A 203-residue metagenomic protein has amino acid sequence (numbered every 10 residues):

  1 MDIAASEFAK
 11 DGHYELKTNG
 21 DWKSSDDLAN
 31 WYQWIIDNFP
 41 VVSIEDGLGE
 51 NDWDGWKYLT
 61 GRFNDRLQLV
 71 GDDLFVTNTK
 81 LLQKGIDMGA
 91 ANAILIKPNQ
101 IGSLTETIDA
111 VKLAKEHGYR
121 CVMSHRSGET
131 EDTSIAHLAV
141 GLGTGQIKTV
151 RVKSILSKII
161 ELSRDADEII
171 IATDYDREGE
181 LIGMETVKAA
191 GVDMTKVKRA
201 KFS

Functional and structural regions predicted by a protein language model:
M1-V152: Catalytic core of soluble alpha/beta enzymes
K153-S203: Toprim catalytic domain recognition across nucleic-acid enzymes
